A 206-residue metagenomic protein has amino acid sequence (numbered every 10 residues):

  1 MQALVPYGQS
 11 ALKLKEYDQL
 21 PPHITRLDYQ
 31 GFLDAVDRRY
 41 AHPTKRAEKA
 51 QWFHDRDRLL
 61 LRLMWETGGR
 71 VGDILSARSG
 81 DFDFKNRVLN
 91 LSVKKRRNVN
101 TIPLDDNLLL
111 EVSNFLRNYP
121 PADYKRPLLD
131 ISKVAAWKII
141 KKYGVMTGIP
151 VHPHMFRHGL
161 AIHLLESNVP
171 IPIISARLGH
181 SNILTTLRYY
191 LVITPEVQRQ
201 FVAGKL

Functional and structural regions predicted by a protein language model:
M1-L206: Conserved catalytic core of the tyrosine transesterase superfamily
